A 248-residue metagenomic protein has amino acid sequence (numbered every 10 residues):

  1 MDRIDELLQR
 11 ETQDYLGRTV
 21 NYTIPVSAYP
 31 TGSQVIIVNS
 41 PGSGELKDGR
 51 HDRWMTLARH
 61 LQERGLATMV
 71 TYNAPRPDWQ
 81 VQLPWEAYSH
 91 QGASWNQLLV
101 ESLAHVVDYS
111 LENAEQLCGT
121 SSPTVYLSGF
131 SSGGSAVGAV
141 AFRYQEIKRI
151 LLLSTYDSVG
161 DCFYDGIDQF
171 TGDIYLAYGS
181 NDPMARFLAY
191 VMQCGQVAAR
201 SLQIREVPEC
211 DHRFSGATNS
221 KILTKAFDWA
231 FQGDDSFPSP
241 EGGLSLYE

Functional and structural regions predicted by a protein language model:
M1-S27: A domain-start/cap signature at the N-terminus of enzymes
G17-T120, S135: Serine-hydrolase catalytic machinery in alpha/beta-hydrolase-like enzymes
N39-S40, L153, V207: Alpha/beta-hydrolase
D52-T56, Y164-D168, Y190-V191: Charged helix-capping and loop-helix junction motifs
D78-P84, Y88-G92, N96, C194-E248: C-terminal catalytic histidine-bearing segment of alpha/beta-hydrolase fold enzymes
H105-F170: Primarily recognizes the serine-hydrolase "nucleophile elbow" in alpha/beta-hydrolase and SGNH/GDSL folds
F170, L176-Y178: Short beta-strand/loop motif that positions the catalytic acidic residue of the alpha/beta-hydrolase fold
S180-R186, H212-R213: Acidic catalytic loop of the alpha/beta-hydrolase fold
